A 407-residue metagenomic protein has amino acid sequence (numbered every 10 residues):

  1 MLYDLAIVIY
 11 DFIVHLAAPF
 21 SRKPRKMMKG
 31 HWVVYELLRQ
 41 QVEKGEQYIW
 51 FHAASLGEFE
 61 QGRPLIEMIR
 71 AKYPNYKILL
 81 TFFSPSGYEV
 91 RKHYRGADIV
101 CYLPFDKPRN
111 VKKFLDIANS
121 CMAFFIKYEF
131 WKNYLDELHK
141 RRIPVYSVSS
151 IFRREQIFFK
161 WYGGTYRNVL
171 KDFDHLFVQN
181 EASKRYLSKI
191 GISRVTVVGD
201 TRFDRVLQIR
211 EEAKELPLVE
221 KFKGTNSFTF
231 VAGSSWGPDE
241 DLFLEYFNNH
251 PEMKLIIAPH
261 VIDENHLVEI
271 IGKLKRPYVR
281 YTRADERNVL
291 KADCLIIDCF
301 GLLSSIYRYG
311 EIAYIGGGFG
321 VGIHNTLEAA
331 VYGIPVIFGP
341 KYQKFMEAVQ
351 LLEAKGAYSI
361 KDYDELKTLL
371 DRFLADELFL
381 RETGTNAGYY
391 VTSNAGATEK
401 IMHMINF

Functional and structural regions predicted by a protein language model:
M1-R22: Short hydrophobic helices that act as membrane-entry/anchoring signals
H15, P19-E212, L216, V231 (+3 more regions): Active-site and donor-binding regions of nucleotide-sugar-utilizing enzymes
V90-R95, K189, L267-K275, Q350: Short, aromatic/basic amphipathic alpha-helical patches
I143-V145, L255, Y278, V336: Hydrophobic beta-strand scaffold residues
F173, K189, L303-Y389: Catalytic binding pocket for nucleotide-activated donors in carbohydrate/polymer assembly enzymes
R202, V279-G320, N325-T326: Donor nucleotide-activated moiety binding/catalytic core segment of transferases that use nucleotide-activated donors
F203-L207, F230-R283, K291, I297: Inter-lobe coupling/hinge segments of SF2-like helicase ATPases
N394-F407: C-terminal alpha-helical cap of glycosyltransferases
